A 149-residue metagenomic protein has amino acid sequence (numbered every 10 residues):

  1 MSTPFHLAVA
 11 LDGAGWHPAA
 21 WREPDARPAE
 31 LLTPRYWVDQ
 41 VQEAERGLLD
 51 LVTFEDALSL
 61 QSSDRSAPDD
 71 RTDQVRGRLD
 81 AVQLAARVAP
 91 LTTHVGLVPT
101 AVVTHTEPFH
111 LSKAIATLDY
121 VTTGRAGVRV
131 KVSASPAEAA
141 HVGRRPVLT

Functional and structural regions predicted by a protein language model:
M1-T92: N-terminal beta1-alpha1-beta2 module of alpha/beta enzyme domains
F5, A10-E30, T104-T149: Flexible, glycine-rich active-site loops centered on histidine and acidic residues that chelate a metal or position
V52, L97, A126-V128: Hydrophobic residues within beta-strands of alpha/beta enzymes
L91-H94, T122-G124: Glycine-enriched alpha-helix->loop->beta-strand junction motifs that scaffold or abut catalytic
L97-H105: Conserved strand-turn element in the central/C-terminal portion of the radical SAM core barrel that lines
